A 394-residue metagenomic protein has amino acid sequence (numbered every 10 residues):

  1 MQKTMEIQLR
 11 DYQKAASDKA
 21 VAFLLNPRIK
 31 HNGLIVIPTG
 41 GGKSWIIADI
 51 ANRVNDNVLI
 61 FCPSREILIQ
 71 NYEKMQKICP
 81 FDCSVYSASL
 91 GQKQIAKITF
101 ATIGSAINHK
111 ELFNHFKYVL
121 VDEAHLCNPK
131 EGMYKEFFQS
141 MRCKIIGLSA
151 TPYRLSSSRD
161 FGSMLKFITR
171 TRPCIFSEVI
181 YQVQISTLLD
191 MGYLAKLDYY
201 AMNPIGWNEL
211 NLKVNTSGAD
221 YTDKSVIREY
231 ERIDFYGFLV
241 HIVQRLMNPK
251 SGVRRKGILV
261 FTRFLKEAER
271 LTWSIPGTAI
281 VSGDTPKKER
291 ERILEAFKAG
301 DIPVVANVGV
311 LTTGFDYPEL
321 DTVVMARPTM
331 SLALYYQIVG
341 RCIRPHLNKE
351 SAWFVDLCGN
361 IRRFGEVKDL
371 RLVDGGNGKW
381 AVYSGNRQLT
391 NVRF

Functional and structural regions predicted by a protein language model:
M1-V36: Conserved pre-motif I regulatory segment
P27-I50, F261, A306: Walker A/P-loop
T39, W45-I46, I50-K77, L265: Conserved Walker A/P-loop ATP-binding site and its immediately adjacent core in helicase/helicase-like ATPase domains
I69, S84-Q94, L259, E267-R270 (+1 more regions): Conserved helicase ATPase core of P-loop NTP-dependent helicases/translocases
K77-E111: Inter-Walker segment of RecA-like/P-loop motor cores
G104-I107, G283-G378: Conserved RecA-like P-loop NTPase helicase motor core
L126-D198: Post-DEXD/H (motif II) to motif III coupling segment of the RecA-like Helicase ATP-binding lobe
C174-L259: Conserved interdomain linker/interface between the two RecA-like ATPase lobes of SF2 helicase motors
